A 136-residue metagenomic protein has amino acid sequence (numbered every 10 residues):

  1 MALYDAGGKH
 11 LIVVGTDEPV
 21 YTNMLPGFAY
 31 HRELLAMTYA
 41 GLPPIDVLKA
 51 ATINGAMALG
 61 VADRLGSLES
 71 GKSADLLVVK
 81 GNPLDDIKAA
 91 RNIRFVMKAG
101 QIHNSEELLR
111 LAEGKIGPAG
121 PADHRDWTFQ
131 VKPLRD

Functional and structural regions predicted by a protein language model:
M1-N82: His/Asp/Glu-enriched, well-ordered alpha-helical/loop segment that forms or immediately abuts the divalent-metal
A2, A90, W127-V131: Hydrophobic transmembrane signal anchors and adjacent membrane-proximal interface regions, especially in viral
N54, R94, K115-P118: Alpha-helix boundary/capping residues
S73-E113: C-terminal cap of metal-dependent C-N hydrolases
A99-D136: Extracellular/periplasmic ectodomains of large secreted or surface enzymes and adhesion receptors
